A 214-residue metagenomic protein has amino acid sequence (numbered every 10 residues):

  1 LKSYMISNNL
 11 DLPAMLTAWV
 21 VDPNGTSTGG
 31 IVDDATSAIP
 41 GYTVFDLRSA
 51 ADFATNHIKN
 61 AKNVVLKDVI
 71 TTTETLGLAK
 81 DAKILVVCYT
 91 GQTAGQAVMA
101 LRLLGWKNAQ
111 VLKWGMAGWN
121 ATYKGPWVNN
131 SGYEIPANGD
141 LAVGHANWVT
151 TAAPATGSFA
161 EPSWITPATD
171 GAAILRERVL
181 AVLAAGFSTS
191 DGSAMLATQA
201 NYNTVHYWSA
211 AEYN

Functional and structural regions predicted by a protein language model:
L1-T43, L47-D52, N130-Y213: Flexible, polar/low-complexity N-terminal or interdomain linker segments that lie immediately upstream of folded
I39-T43, K59, K80-I84, L104-Q110 (+1 more regions): Loop/turn elements at helix/coil->beta-strand transitions in domains of secreted/extracellular proteins
D46, A61, L101: Terminal peptide-recognition signature
L47-A50, L66-K67, V87-G91, L112-G115 (+1 more regions): Active-site-proximal beta-strand/loop segments in catalytic clefts of secreted hydrolases
D52-I58, N63, A79: Mid-length scaffold segments of soluble, non-membrane domains
A54-I58, Q96-A100, A121-K124: Short, solvent-exposed loop/turn and secondary-structure capping segments
I70-W119: Catalytic cysteine-centered active loop of the rhodanese-like fold, especially the PTP/DSP P-loop
G77, R102, A121-N138: Flexible, low-complexity junctional segments that flank or bridge functional domains
